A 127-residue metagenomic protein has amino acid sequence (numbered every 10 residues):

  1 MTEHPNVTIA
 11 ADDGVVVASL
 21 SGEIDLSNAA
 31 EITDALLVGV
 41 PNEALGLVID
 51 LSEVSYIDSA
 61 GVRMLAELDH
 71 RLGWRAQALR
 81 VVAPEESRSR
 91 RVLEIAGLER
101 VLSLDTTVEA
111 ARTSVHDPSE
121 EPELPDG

Functional and structural regions predicted by a protein language model:
T2-D34: STAS-typified acidic loop motif
A10, V82, D105: General small-molecule cofactor/ligand-binding pocket signal
A11-D12, I57, S119-P122: Intrinsic disorder/low-complexity signal
D12-D13, S52, P84, E109: Conserved catalytic submotifs in the C-terminal HATPase_c
G14-V15, L45-L47, L79-R80, V115-P118: Long, contiguous secondary-structure blocks with strong helical propensity
L26-L102: Amphipathic alpha-helical interaction surfaces in cytosolic regulatory modules
T106-G127: A charged, well-structured terminal subsegment
